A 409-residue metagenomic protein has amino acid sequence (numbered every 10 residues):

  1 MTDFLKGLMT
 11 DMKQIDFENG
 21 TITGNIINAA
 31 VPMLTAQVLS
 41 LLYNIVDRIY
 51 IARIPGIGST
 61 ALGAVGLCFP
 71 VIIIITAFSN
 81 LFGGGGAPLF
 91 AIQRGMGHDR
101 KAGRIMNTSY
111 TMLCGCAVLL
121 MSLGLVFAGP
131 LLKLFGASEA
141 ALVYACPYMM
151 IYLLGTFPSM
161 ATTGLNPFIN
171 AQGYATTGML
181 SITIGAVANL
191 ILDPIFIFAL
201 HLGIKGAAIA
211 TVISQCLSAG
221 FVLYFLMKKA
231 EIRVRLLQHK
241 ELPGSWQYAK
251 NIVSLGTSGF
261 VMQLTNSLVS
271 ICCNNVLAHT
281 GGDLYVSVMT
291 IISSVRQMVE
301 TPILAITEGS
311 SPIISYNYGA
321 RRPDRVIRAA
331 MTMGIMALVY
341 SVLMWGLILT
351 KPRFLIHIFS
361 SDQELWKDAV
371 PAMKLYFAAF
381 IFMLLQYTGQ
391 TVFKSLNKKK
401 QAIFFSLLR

Functional and structural regions predicted by a protein language model:
M1-A30, F90-G155, A199-G256, I314-A379: Short alpha-helical transmembrane segments in multi-pass integral membrane proteins
F17-G56, P70-G85, L89, C114-M121 (+4 more regions): N-terminal transmembrane alpha-helices
N28-D47, I151, G185, S214-S218 (+4 more regions): Transmembrane helical elements of multi-pass membrane transporters/channels
V31, D47, G86, F127-A128 (+10 more regions): Hydrophobic/aromatic residues in alpha-helical transmembrane segments
V31, T35, L39, L67 (+20 more regions): Hydrophobic faces of alpha-helical transmembrane segments in multi-pass integral membrane proteins
V38, L42-L62, L132-E139, I195-L202 (+4 more regions): Helix-terminus/linker motif at the lipid-water interface of multi-pass membrane proteins
L62-S122, S159-G178, N274, V286-G346 (+3 more regions): Small-residue-rich hydrophobic transmembrane alpha-helices
